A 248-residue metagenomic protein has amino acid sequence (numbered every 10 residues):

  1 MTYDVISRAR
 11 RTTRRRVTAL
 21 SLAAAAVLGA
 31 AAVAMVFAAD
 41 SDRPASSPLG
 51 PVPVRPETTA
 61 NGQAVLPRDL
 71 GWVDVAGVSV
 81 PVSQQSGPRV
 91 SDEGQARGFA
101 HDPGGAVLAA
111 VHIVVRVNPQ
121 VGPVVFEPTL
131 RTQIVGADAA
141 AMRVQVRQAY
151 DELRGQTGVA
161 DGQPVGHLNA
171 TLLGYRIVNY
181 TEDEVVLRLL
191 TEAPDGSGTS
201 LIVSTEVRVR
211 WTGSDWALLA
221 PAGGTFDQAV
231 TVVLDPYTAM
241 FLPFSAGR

Functional and structural regions predicted by a protein language model:
M1-R8, V36, S41-D42: Long, low-complexity intrinsically disordered regions enriched in Ser/Thr, Asp/Glu, Pro/Gly
Y3-A9, Q156-P194: Surface-exposed, charged secondary-structure patches
S7-A25: N-terminal export and membrane-targeting signals
S21-L22, S200-V203, A220-R248: Low-complexity, intrinsically disordered terminal/linker segments enriched in charged and Gly/Pro repeats
A26-L108: Juxtamembrane and targeting peptides
T58, V65, L70-P88, I202-V232: Short beta-strand edge/turn micro-motifs at domain boundaries
V78-L153: Core segments of small alpha/beta cavity-forming domains
A109-N118, L189-E192, E206-W211: Primarily hydrophobic membrane-targeting regions of prokaryotic envelope proteins
